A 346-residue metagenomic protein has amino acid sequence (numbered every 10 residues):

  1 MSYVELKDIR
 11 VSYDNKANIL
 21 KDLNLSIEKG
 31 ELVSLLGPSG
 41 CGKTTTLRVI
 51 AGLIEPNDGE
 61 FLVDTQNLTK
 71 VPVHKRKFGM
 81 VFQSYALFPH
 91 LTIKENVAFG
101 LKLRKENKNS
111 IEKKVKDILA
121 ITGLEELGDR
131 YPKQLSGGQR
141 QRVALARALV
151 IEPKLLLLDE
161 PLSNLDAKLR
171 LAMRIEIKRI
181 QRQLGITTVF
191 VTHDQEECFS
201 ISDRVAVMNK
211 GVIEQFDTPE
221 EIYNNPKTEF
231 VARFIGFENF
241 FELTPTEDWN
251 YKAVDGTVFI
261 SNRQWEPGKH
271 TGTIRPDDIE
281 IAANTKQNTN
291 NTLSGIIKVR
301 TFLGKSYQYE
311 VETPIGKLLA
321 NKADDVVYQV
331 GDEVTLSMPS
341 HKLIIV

Functional and structural regions predicted by a protein language model:
E5, S26, L62, T335-S337: ABC ATPase nucleotide-binding domain
K16-N18: Short coil-to-beta microelement around the adenine-binding A-loop and adjacent beta1/P-loop entry of ABC ATPase
L32, V71-F230: ABC ATPase nucleotide-binding domains
L36-P38: The feature captures the beta-strand-to-loop junction immediately N-terminal to the Walker
A51: Helix-to-loop junction immediately C-terminal to a conserved catalytic motif
G59-N67: Conserved ABC transporter NBD signature motif
K252-K298, D325-V346: Glycine/charge-rich catalytic "coupling/switch" loops of P-loop NTPases
